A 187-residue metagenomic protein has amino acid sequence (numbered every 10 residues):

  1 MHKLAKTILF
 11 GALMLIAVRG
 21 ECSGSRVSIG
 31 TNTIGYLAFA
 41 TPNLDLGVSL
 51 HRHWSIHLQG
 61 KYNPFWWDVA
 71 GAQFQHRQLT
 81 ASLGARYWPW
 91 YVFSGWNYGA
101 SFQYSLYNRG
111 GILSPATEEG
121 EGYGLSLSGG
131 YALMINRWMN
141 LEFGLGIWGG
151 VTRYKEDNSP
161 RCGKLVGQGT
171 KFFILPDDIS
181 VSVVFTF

Functional and structural regions predicted by a protein language model:
M1-G24, F187: Cleavable N-terminal export/targeting peptides
S25-R26, N32-T33, T117-E118, K155: Short leucine-rich amphipathic alpha-helices used at interfaces
S25-V27, A38-P42, Q75-A81, E119-L125 (+1 more regions): Residues that define the transmembrane beta-barrel architecture of outer-membrane proteins
R26-G30, W66-D68, G110-L113, C162-Q168: Extracytoplasmic loops and strand-loop junctions of Gram-negative outer membrane beta-barrel proteins
I34-S55: N-terminal targeting signals for Sec/Tat export/insertion, comprising classic cleavable signal peptides
A38, P64-W66, G150-V151: A short local loop/turn or secondary-structure capping micro-motif enriched for an aromatic residue
V48-F143, S182-F185: Gram-negative (and chloroplast) outer-membrane scaffold detector with strong preference for beta-barrel transmembrane
N136-F187: Predominantly the C-terminal beta-signal and adjacent terminal strand-loop region of outer-membrane beta-barrel
